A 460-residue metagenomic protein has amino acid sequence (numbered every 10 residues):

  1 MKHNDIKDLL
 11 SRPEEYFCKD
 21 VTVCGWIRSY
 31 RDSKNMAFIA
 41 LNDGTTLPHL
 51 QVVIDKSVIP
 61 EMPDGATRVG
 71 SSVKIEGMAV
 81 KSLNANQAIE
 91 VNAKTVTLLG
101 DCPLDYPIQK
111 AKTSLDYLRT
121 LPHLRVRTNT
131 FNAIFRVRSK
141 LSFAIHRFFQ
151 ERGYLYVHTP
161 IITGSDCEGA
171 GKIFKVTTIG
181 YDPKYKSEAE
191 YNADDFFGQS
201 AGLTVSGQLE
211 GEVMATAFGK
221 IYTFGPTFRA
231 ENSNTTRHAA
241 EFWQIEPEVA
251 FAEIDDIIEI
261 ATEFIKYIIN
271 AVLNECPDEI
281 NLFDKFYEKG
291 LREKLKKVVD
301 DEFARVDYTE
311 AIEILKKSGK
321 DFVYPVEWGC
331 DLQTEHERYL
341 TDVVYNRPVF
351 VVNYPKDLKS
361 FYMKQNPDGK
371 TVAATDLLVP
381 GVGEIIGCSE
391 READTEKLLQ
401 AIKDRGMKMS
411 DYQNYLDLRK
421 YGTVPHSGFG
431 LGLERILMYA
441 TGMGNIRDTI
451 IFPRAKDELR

Functional and structural regions predicted by a protein language model:
K2-E246, A250: Class II aminoacyl-tRNA synthetase-like tRNA-binding/catalytic domains
R12, C276-E279: Residue-level recognition of alpha-helix termini/interfacial anchor residues
A144-R152, F264-E275: Generic non-transmembrane alpha-helical segments
I162, K172-N270, N281-R460: A translation/RNA-centric and nucleic-acid-associated enzymatic feature enriched in Class II aminoacyl-tRNA synthetases
